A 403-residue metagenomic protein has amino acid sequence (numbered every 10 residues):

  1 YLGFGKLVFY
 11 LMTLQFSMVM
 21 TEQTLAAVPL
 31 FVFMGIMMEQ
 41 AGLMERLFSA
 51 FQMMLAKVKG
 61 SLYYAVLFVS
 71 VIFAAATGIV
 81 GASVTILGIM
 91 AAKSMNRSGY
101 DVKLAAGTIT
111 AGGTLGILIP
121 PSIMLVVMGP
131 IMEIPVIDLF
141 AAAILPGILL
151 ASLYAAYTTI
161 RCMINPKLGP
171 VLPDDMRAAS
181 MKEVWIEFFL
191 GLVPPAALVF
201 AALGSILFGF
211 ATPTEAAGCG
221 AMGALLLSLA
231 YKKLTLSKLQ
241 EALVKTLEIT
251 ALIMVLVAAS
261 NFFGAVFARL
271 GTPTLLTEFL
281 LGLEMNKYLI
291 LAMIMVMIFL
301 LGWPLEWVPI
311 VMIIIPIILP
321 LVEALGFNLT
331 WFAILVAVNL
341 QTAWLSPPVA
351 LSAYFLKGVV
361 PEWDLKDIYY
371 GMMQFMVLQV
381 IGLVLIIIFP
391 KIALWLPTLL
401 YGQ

Functional and structural regions predicted by a protein language model:
Y1-Q403: Alpha-helical transmembrane segments of multi-pass membrane transport proteins
